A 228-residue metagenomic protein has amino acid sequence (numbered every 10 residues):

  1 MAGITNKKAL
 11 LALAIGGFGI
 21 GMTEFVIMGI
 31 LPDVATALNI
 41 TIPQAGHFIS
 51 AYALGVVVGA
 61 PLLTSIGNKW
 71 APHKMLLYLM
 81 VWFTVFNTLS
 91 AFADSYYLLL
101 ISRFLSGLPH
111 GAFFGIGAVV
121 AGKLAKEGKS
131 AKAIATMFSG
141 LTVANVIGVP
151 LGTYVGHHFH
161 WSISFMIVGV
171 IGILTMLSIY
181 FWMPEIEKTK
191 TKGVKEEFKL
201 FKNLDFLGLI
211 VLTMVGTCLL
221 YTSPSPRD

Functional and structural regions predicted by a protein language model:
I15-P32, L38-I42, S223: Extracytoplasmic
N39, A71, F92-Y97: Helix-breaking motifs and short loop linkers at transmembrane-helix boundaries and internal kinks in secondary membrane
A60-N87: Conserved MFS/SLC helix-loop-helix module at the cytosolic interface between two early adjacent transmembrane helices
Y97-L105: Paired small-residue
F104-S139: Cytoplasmic helix-loop-helix junction between adjacent transmembrane helices in 12-TM secondary transporters
T136-Y180: Helix-loop-helix hairpin linking two adjacent transmembrane segments in secondary transporters
P184-L209: Juxtamembrane intracellular "pre-TM" segments in multi-pass secondary transporters
Y221-D228: Conserved small/polar residues in nucleotide/adenosyl-binding loops
